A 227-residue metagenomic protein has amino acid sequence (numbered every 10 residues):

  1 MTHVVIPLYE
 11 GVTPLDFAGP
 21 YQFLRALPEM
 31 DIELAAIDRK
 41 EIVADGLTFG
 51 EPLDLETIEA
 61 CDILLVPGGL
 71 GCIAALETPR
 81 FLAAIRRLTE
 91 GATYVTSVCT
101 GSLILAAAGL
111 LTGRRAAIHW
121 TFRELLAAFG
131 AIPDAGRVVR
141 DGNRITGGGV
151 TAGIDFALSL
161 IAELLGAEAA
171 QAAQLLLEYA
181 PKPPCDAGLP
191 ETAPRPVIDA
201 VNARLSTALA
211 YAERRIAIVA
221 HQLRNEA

Functional and structural regions predicted by a protein language model:
M1-V95, L103-A107, R123-L125, P133 (+1 more regions): Extended, subdomain-level signal for the structured scaffold at the beginning of enzyme domains
T57-I58, R137-V138, G153: Solvent-exposed alpha-helices and their adjacent loops that cap or buttress functional pockets in soluble metabolic
E90-G91, V139-I145: Short pre-catalytic strand/loop immediately N-terminal to key active-site residues, enriched for Gly-Thr
V95-T96, A117, D134, I145: Structural detector of well-ordered beta-strand residues that form the stable sheet scaffold of enzyme domains
S102, I145-I161: Active-site-proximal catalytic alpha-helix in oxidoreductases
L111-R140: A conserved active-site-flanking secondary-structure segment within enzyme catalytic domains
A117, T121, T151-D155, E168: Generic recognition of short, well-ordered alpha-helical interface segments
